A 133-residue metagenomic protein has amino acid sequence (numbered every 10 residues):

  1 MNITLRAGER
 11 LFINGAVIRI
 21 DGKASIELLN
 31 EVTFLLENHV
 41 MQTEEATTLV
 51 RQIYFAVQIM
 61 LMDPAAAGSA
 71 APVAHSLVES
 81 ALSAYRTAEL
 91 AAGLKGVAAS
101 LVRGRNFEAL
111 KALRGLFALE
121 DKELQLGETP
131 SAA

Functional and structural regions predicted by a protein language model:
M1-E27: Short, charged/polar N-terminal "headpieces" of proteins
I20-T47: Short, surface-exposed, low-complexity cationic segments
A46-L49, I53, A70, G93 (+1 more regions): Helical mechanochemical/support elements of P-loop NTPase systems and associated helical scaffolds
T47-A65: Charged, amphipathic alpha-helical linkers/stalks
I53-V57, S76-L77, G96-V97: A general alpha-helix detector
I59-A92: Mid-chain, well-packed structural core segment of small domains
E79-A133: C-terminal charged interaction modules
